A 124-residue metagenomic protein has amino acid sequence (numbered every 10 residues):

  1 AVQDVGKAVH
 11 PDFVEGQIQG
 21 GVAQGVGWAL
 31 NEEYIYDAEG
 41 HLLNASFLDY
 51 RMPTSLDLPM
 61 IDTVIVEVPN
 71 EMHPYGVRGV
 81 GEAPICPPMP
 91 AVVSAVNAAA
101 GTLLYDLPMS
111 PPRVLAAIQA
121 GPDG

Functional and structural regions predicted by a protein language model:
A1-G124: Cofactor-binding beta-sheet edge motifs in enzyme active sites
